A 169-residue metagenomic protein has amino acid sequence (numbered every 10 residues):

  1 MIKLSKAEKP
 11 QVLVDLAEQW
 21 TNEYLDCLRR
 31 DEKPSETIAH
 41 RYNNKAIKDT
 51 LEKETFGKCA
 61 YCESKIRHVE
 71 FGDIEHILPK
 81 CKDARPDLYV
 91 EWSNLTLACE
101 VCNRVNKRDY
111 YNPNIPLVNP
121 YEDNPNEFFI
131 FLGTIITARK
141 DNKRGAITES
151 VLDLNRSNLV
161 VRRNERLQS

Functional and structural regions predicted by a protein language model:
M1-E54, I66-V69, P86-T96, E100-S169: Extended charged
K58, D73, A98: The −1 position to Zn-ligating cysteines in a subset of zinc-ribbon hairpins
C59-C62, C102: Short, thiol/selenol-centered motifs that function as redox-active sites or metal-ligating centers
Y61-K65, G72: Long, hydrophobic/aromatic-enriched structural stretches that serve as scaffold segments
I74-K80: Histidine-centered catalytic micro-motifs used for acid/base chemistry in nuclease and nucleotide-processing active
D83: Charged, often glycine-rich, active-site loop that binds/positions anionic groups
